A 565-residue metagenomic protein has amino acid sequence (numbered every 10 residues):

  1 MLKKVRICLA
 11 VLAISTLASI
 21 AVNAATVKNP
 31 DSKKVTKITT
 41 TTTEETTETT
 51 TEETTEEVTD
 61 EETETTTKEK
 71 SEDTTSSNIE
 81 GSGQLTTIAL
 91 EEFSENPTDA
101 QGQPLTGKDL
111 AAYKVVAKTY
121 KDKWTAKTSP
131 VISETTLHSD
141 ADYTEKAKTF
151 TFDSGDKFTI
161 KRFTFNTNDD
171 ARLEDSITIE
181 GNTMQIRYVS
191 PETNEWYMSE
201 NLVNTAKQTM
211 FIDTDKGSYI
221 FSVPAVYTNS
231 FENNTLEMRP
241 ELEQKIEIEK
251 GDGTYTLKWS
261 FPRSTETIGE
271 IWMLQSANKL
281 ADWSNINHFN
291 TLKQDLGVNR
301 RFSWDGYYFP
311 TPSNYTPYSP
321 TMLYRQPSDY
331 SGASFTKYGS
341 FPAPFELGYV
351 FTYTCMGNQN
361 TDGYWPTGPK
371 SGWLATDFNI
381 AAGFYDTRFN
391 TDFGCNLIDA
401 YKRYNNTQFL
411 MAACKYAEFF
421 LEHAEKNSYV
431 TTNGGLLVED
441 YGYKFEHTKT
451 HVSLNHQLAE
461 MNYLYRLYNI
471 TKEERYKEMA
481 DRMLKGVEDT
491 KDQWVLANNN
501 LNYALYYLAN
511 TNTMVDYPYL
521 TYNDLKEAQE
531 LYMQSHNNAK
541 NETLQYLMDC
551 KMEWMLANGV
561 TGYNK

Functional and structural regions predicted by a protein language model:
M1-L9: Bacterial N-terminal signal peptides that target proteins for export
A10-S19: Bacterial N-terminal signal peptides
A18-K34: Sec-dependent signal peptide cleavage junction
T36-K70: Extracellular mucin-like PTS domains
E72, S77-N360, Y364, R403-Q408: Carbohydrate-recognition beta-sandwich/jelly-roll modules in extracellular/periplasmic carbohydrate-active proteins
H288-S319, F345-T367, T407-N433, R475-N500 (+1 more regions): Long, well-ordered core segments of solenoidal/helical folds
R301-T321, Y364-D386, V430-S453, L496-D524: Carbohydrate-binding/catalytic loop surfaces
T316-K337, A382-K402, K449-Y468, A509-L531: Well-ordered alpha-helical segments within folded domains of soluble proteins
